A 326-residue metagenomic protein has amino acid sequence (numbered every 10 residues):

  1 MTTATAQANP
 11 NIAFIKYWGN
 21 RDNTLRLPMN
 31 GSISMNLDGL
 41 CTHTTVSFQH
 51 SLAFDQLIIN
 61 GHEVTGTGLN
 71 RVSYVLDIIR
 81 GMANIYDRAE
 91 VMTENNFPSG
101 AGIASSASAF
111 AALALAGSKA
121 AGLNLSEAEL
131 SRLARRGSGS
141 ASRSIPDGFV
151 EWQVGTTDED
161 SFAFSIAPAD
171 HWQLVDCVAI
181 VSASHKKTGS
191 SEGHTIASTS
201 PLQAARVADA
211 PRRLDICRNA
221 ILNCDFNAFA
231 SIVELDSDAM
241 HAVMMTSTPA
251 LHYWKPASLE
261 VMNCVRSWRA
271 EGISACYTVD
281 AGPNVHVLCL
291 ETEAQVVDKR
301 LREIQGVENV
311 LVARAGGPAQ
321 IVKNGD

Functional and structural regions predicted by a protein language model:
M1-A101, L115-L125, L311-D326: ATP-binding N-lobe of GHMP and related small-molecule kinases
T3, Q7-N11, N20, P168-D326: C-terminal nucleotide
A13-K16, T42-V46, A141-S144, G148-E151 (+2 more regions): Short beta-strand scaffold segments in enzyme catalytic cores
P28, L37-G39, I145-D147, W172-L174: Short, solvent-exposed loop/turn segments at the edges of secondary structure
V64-T67, A104-S105, L202-A205: Short alpha-helix boundary/capping segments
T67-R71, A109, S126, A257 (+1 more regions): Short amphipathic alpha-helical segments
Y74, S142-V154, P211-D215, A220: Charged/polar, low-hydrophobicity segments characteristic of intrinsically disordered regions and flexible loops
G81-A169: Gly/Ser-rich oxyanion-binding loop with an adjacent helix/lid that shapes the negatively charged ligand pocket
